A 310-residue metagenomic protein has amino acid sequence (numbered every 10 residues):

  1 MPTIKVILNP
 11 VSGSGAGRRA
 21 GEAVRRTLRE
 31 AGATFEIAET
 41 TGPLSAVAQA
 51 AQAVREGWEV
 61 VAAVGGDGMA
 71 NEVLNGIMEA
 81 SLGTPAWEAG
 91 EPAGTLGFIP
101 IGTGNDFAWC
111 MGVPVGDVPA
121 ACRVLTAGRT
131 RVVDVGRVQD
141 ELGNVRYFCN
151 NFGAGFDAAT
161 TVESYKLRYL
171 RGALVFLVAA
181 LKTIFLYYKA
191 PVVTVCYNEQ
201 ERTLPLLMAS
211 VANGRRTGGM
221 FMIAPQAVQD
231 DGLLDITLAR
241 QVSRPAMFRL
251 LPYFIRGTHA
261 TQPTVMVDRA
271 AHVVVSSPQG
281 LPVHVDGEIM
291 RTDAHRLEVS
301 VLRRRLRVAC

Functional and structural regions predicted by a protein language model:
M1-V61, N71, N75, P119: ATP/NTP phosphate-donor binding region
P10, V64-G66, I99-I101: Glycine-rich beta-strand-to-loop/alpha-helix junction loops that act as flexible
R18-A20, L74-I77, W109-M111, M222-I223: Short amphipathic alpha-helical segments
A31, T40, M78-L207: Catalytic core of DAGKc-family lipid kinases
A46, G68-V73, D106-F107, V133: Short glycine/serine/threonine-rich phosphate/pyrophosphate-binding segments that cradle anionic phosphate groups
G153, D157, S210-I223, I289: Glycine-rich phosphate/pyrophosphate-binding beta-alpha loops
Y197-N198, T203, M222-I223, V228-Q229 (+1 more regions): ATP/nucleoside-binding phosphotransfer catalytic cores, i.e., glycine-rich phosphate-binding loops
